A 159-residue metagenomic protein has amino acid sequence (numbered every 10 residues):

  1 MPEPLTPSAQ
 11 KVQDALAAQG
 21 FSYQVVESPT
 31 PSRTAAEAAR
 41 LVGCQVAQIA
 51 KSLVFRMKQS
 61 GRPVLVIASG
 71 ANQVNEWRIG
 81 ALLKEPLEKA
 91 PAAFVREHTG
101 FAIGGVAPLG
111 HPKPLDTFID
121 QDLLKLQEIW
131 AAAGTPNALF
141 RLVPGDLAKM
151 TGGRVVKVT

Functional and structural regions predicted by a protein language model:
M1-T159: Extended, low-hydrophobicity, polar/charged segments
